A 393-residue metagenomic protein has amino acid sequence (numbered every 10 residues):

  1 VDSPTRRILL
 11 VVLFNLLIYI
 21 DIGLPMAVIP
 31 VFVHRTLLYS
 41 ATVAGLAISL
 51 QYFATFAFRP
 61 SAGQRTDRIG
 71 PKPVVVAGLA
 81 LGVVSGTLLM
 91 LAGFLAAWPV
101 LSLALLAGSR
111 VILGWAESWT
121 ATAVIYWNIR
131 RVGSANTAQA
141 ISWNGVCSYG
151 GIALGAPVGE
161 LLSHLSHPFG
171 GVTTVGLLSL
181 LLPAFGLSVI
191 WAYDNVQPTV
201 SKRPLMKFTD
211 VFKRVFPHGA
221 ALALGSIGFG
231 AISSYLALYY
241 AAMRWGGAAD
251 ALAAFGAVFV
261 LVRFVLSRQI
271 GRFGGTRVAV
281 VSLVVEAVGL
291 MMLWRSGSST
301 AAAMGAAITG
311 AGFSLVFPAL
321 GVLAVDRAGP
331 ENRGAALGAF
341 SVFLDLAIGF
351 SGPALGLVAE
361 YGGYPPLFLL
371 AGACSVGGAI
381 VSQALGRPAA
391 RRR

Functional and structural regions predicted by a protein language model:
R6-I48, Y52, P217, A221 (+3 more regions): Helix-loop boundary and gating motifs at the non-cytosolic
L16, L101-W119, A301-L315: Hydrophobic core of transmembrane alpha-helices in multi-pass small-molecule transporters, especially MFS/SLC-type
Y52-P60, I152-A153, G256-F264, G349: Residue-level signature of mid-helix packing/kink "hotspots" within the transmembrane helices of 12-pass Major
A57-F94: Conserved MFS/SLC helix-loop-helix module at the cytosolic interface between two early adjacent transmembrane helices
F58-G70, V262-G275, A359-E360: Helix-to-loop junctions at the C-terminal end of transmembrane segments in multipass secondary transporters
A80-P99, V285-G297: C-terminal ends and interior cores of transmembrane alpha-helices in multi-pass membrane transporters/permeases
S109-C147: Cytoplasmic helix-loop-helix junction between adjacent transmembrane helices in 12-TM secondary transporters
L180-T199, V381-G386: C-terminal membrane-cytosol helix-exit motif in multi-pass small-molecule transporters
